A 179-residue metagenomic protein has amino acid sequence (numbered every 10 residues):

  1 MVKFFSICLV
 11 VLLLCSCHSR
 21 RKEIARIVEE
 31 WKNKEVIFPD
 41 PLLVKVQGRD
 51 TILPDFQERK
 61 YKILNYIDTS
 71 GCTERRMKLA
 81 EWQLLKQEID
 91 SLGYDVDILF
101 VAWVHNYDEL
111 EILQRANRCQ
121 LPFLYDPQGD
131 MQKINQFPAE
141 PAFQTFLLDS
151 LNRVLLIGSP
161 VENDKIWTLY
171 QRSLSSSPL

Functional and structural regions predicted by a protein language model:
V2-C8: Sec-dependent signal peptide recognition, specifically the positively charged N-region followed immediately by
L14-S16: C-terminal motif of bacterial Sec signal peptides marking the signal peptidase cleavage site
H18-D55, R76-M77: N-terminal "domain-start" segment that seeds a small globular fold
P41, D50-T51, T69, S91 (+1 more regions): Coil residues (strongly favoring Ser/Thr
I52-M77, W82: Short active-site neighborhood of thiol/selenol oxidoreductases, capturing the structured segment around
M77-A116, M131-K133: Structural microenvironment flanking redox-active thiols in thiol-disulfide oxidoreductases
E111-F143: Short, internal strand/loop/helix patches that form the active-site neighborhood or redox-interaction surface
A142, L147-L179: Thiol-/selenol-based redox modules, centered on thioredoxin-like and closely related oxidoreductase domains
